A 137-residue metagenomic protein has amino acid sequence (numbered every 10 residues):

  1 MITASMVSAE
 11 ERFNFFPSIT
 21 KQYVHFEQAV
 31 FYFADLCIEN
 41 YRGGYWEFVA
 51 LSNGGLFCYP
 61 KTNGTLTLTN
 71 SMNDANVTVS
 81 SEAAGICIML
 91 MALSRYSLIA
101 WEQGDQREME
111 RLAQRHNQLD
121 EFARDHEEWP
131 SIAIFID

Functional and structural regions predicted by a protein language model:
M1-Q22: Charged, compositionally biased non-catalytic regions
E11-F15, A29-F33, G85, Q118 (+1 more regions): Exposed alpha-helical structural elements
K21-H25, Y32, D74-A84, R107-E110: Alpha-helix boundary/N-cap detector
K21-T65: Amphipathic, interaction-prone secondary-structure segments
R42-Y45, A83-M89: Short runs of predominantly hydrophobic/aromatic residues within well-ordered alpha helices that form helix-helix
V49, T69, C87: Residues in well-ordered beta-strands of folded domains
G54-A84: Intrinsically disordered, low-complexity regulatory segments enriched in Ser/Thr/Pro and charged residues
I88-D137: Acidic, proline/glycine-rich low-complexity IDRs
